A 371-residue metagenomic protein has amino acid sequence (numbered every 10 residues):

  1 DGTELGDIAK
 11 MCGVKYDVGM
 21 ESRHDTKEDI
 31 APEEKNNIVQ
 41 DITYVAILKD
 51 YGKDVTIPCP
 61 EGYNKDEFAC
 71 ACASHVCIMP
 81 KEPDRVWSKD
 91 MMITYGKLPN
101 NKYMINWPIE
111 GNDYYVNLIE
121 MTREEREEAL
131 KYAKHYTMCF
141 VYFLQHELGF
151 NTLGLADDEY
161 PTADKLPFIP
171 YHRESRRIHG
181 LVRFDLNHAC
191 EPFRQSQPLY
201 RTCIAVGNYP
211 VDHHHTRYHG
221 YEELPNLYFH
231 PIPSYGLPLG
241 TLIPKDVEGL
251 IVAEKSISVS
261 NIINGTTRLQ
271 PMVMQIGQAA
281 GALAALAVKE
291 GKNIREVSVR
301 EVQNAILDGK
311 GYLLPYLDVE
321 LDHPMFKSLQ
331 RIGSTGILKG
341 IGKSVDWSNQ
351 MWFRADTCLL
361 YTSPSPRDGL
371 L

Functional and structural regions predicted by a protein language model:
G2-A305: Flavin (FAD/FMN)-binding glycine-rich loop and adjacent Rossmann-like elements that form
M272-Q275, K327, A355-L360: Aromatic- and histidine-enriched alpha-helix N-cap/loop-to-helix transition segments that scaffold the rims
E296-S328, S365: Long, well-structured alpha-helical subdomains associated with metal-dependent extracellular/ecto-lumenal hydrolases
V319-H323, G342-L360: A glycine-rich, coil/turn loop motif that links secondary-structure elements
Y361, P366-L371: Single conserved hydrophobic/aromatic residue that forms the stacking wall/gate of nucleotide- or nucleobase-binding
